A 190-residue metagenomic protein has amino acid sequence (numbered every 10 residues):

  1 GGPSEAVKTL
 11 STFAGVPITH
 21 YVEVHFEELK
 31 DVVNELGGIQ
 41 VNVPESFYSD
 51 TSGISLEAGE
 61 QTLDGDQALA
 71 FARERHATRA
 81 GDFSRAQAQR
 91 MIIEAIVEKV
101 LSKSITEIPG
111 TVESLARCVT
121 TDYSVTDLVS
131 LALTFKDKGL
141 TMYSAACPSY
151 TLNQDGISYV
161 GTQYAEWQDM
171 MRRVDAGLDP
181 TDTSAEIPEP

Functional and structural regions predicted by a protein language model:
G1, G15-H20, H76-S84, V97-S102 (+2 more regions): Second-shell loop/turn segments in exported
G2-V7, T19-F26, G65, D82-R90 (+2 more regions): Solvent-exposed, acidic/flexible segments
S4-T12, T19, E27-N34, A70 (+5 more regions): Solvent-exposed, polar/charged alpha-helical surfaces in well-ordered, non-transmembrane soluble domains, broadly
S11-G15, N34-V41, A77, E94-I105 (+3 more regions): Sec-exported extracytoplasmic/periplasmic mature domains
H20-E23, A70-F71, Y143-A146: Structural recognition of the beta-strand scaffold that forms the well-ordered cores of secreted hydrolase catalytic
V24-F26, P44-S46, A145-Y150: Active-site-proximal beta-strand/loop segments in catalytic clefts of secreted hydrolases
E28-S114: Flexible, polar/acidic helix-loop-strand segments at domain edges
L63, T120-P190: C-terminal solvent-exposed extensions
